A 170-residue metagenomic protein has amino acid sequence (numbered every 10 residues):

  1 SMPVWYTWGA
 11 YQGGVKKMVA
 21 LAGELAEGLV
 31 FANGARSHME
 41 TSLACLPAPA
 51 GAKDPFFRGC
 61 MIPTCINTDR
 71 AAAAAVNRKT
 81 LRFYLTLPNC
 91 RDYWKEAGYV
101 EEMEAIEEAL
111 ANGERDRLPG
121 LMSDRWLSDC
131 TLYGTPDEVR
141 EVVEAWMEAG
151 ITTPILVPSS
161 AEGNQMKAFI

Functional and structural regions predicted by a protein language model:
S1-I170: Active-site-adjacent structural elements that line small-molecule/cofactor binding pockets in enzymes
